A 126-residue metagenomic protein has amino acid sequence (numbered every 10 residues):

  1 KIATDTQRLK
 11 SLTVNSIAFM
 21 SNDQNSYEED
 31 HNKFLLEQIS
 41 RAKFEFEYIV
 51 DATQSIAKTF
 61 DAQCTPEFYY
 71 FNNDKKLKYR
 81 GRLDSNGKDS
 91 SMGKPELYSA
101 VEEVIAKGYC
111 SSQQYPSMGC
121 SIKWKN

Functional and structural regions predicted by a protein language model:
K1-S99: Chalcogenol-based redox active-site neighborhoods
A100-N126: Cysteine/selenocysteine-centered motifs that mediate thiol-based redox chemistry or coordinate metal-sulfur cofactors
